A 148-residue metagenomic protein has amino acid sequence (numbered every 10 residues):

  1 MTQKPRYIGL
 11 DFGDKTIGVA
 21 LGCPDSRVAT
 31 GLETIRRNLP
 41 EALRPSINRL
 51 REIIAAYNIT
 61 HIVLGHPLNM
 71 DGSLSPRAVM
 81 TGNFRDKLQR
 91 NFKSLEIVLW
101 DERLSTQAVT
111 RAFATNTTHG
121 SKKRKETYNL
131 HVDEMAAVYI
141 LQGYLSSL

Functional and structural regions predicted by a protein language model:
T2-Y7, K15-L148: Phosphate- and other anionic-substrate recognition elements at nucleic-acid/protein interfaces
D11: Conserved catalytic-loop position in the HRD/HxD motif
